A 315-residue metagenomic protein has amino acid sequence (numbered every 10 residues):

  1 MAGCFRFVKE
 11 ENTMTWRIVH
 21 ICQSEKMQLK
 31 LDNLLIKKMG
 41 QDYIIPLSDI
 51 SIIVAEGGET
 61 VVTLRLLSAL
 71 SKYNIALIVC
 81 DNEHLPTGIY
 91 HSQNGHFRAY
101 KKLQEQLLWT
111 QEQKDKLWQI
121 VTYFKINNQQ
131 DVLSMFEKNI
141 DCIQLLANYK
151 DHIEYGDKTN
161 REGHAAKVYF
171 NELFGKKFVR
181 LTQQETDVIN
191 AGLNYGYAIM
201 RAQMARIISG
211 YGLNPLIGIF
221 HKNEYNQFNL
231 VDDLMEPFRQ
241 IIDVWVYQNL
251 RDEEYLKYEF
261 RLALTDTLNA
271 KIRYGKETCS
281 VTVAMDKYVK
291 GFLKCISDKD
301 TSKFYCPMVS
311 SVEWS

Functional and structural regions predicted by a protein language model:
F5-D42, A165: N-terminal, Lys/Arg-enriched amphipathic/low-complexity engagement segments that precede the first folded domain
T15-I18, C22-E25, K72, H84-S315: Active-site helix-to-loop segments that bind/position phosphate- or nucleotide-bearing substrates and donors across
S48-R98: Glycine/small-residue-rich interface belts in oligomeric ring/scaffold proteins and their assembly partners
